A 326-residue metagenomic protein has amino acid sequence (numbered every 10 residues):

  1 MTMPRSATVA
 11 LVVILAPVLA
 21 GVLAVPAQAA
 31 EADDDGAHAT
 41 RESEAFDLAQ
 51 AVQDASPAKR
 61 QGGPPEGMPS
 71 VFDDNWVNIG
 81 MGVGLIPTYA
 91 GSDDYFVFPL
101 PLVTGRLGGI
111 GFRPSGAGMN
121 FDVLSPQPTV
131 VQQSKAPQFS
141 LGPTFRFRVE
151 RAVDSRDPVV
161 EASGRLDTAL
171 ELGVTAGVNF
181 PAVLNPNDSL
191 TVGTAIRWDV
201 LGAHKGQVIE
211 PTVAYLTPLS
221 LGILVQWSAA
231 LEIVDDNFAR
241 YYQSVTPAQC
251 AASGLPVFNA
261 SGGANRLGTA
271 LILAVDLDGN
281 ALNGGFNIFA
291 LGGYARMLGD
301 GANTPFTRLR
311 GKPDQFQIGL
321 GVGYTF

Functional and structural regions predicted by a protein language model:
M1-F72: Cleavable N-terminal export/targeting peptides
F46, V52, P57, V178-N185 (+5 more regions): Outer-membrane beta-barrel transmembrane domain signature
G62-W76, G91, I110-F139, P181-S189 (+3 more regions): Short loop/turn motifs that connect adjacent beta-strands in outer-membrane beta-barrel proteins
N75, Y95-P101, P137, L166-L172 (+3 more regions): Residues that define the transmembrane beta-barrel architecture of outer-membrane proteins
N75-M81, P101, F112, F139-P143 (+6 more regions): Transmembrane beta-strands of outer-membrane beta-barrel proteins
I79-P87, G111-N120, D157-E161, S189-V200: Transmembrane beta-strand segments that form the barrel wall of outer-membrane beta-barrel proteins
M81-L85, P101-L107, F121-S125, P143 (+6 more regions): Residues on the lipid-exposed face of transmembrane beta-strands in outer-membrane beta-barrel proteins
P87-Y89, P128, P158-S163, I196-V200 (+2 more regions): Extracellular loop and loop/strand-boundary signature of outer-membrane beta-barrel proteins
